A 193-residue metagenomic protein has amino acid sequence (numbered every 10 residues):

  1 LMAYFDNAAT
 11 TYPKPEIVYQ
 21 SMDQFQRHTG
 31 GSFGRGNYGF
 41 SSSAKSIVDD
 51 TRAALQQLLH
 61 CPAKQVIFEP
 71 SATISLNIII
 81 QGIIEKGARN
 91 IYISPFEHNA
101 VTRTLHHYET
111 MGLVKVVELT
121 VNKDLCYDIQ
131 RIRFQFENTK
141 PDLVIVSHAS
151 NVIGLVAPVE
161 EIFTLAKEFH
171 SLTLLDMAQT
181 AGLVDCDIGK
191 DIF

Functional and structural regions predicted by a protein language model:
L1-F193: Pyridoxal 5′-phosphate
